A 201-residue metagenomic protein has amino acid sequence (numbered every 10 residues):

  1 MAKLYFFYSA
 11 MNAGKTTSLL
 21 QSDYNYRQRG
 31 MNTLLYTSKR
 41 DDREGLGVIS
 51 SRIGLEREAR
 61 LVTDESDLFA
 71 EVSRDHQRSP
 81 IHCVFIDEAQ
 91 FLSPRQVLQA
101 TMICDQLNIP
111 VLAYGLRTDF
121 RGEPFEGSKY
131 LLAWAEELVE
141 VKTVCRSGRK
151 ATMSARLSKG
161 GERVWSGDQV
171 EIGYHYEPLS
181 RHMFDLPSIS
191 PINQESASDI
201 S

Functional and structural regions predicted by a protein language model:
M1-D75, D119-Y130, E140-T143, V170-I200: Conserved P-loop
S22, Q99-L107, Y130-W134: Catalytic-core regions built around general acid/base machinery
D87-A89, G115-L116: Walker B catalytic acidic pair
A89-A100, F120-F125: Conserved ATPase-coupling elements of RecA-like P-loop NTPase cores
C104-E126: Sensor-1/coupling segment of RecA-like P-loop NTPase cores
E136, K142-R163: Conserved AAA+ ATPase core "coupling" helix
